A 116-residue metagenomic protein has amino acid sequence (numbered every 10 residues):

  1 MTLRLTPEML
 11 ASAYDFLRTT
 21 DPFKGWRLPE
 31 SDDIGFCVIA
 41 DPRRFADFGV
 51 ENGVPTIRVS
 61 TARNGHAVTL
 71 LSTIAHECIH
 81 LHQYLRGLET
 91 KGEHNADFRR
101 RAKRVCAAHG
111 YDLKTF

Functional and structural regions predicted by a protein language model:
M1-R4, V50, T115-F116: Short intrinsically disordered terminal tails
L5-S31: Zn2+-dependent metallopeptidase catalytic core
T6-M9, A67, L71, A75 (+1 more regions): Hydrophobic (often cysteine-bearing) scaffold residues that line and stabilize catalytic clefts of nucleotide/cofactor
R18, F36, D112: An acidic/histidine-cluster motif and surrounding catalytic segment that typifies divalent-metal-assisted enzyme active
G35-T56: Catalytic zinc-binding patch centered on the HExxH motif and its immediate surroundings that defines zinc-dependent
P55-I74, L88-E89: Short pre-active-site segment immediately N-terminal to the catalytic Zn-binding motif
S72-Y84: Active-site recognition of the HExxH zinc-binding catalytic motif
R86-F116: Post-HExxH zinc-binding segment in Zn-dependent metallohydrolases
